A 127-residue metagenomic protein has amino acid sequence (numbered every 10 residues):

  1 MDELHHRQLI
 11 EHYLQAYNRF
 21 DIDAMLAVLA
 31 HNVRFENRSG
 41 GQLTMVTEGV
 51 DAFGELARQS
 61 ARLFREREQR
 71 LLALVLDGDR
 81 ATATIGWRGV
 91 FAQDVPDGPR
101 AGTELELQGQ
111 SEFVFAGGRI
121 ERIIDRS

Functional and structural regions predicted by a protein language model:
M1-L4, T44, E48-D51, R100: Residues at secondary-structure transition points
M1-N32: Short, low-complexity N-terminal intrinsically disordered segments enriched in polar/charged residues
Q8, F20, E48-E55: Generic recognition of short, well-ordered alpha-helical interface segments
Y13, M25, V33, G49 (+3 more regions): Hydrophobic pocket/interface hotspot
I22, R34, E66-Q69: Secondary-structure boundary/capping residues
V28, E48, L105-L107: A generic fold-level signal
R34-E48, A61: A short gly/proline-enriched turn/hairpin at secondary-structure junctions
G54-S127: A beta-strand edge to alpha-helix "cap/lid" segment located at domain peripheries
